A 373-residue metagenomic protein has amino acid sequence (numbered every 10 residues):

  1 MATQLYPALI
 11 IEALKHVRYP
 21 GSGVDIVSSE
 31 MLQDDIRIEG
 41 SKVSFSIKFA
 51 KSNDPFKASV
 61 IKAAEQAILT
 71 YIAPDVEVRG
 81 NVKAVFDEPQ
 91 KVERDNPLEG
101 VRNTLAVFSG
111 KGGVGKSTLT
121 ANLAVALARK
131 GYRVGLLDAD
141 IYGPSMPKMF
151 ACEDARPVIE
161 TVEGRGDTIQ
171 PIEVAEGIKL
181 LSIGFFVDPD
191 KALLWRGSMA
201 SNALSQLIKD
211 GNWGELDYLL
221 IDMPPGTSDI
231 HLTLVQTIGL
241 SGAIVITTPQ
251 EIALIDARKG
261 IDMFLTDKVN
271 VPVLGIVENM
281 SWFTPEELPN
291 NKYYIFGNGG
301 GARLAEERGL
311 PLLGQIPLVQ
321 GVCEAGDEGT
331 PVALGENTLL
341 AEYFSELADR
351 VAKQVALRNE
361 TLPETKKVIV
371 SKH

Functional and structural regions predicted by a protein language model:
M1-I36: N-proximal, solvent-exposed amphipathic alpha-helical segments enriched in charged/polar residues
S28-M31, E39, V43-S109, V355 (+1 more regions): Extreme N-terminal, non-catalytic leader segments that precede Walker-type/kinase nucleotide-binding cores
K62, W213, D217-E324: Conserved catalytic-core segment of NTP-binding enzymes
T104-I141: Walker A/P-loop phosphate-binding motif and the immediately C-terminal alpha-helix
L127, Y132-D190, I208: Phosphate-binding loop that captures ATP/GTP phosphates
P157-E160, I183-S198, S205-T233: Switch II (G3) loop of P-loop NTPases
E328-T338: C-terminal boundary of histidine-terminating zinc-finger modules
R350, E360-H373: A short, charged, Gly/Pro-tolerant segment at domain boundaries
